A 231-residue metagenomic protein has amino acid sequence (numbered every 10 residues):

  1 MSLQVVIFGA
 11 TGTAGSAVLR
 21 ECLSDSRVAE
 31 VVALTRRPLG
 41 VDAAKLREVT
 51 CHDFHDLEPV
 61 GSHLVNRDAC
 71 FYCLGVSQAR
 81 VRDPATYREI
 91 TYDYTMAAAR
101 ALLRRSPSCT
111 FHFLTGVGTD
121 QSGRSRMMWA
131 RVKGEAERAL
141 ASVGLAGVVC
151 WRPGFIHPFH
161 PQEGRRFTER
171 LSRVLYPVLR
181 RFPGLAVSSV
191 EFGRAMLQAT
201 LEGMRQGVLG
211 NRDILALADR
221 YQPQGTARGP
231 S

Functional and structural regions predicted by a protein language model:
S2-R27: N-terminal Rossmann NAD(P)H-binding glycine-rich loop of SDR-like oxidoreductase domains
Q4, R27-E30, C109-T110, G147: Residues at the starts of beta-strands that form the adenosine-phosphate
V5-V6, G40, K45-R105, D120: NAD(P)H-binding glycine-rich loop region in Rossmannoid oxidoreductase-like domains and their noncatalytic homologs
A17, E21, D25, A97 (+2 more regions): Rossmann-fold NAD(P)-dependent oxidoreductase module
S24, A44, Q121-P223: Oxidoreductase cofactor-interface core, primarily capturing Rossmann-like NAD(P)-dependent enzymes
A33-G40: Short, polar loop motifs at secondary-structure junctions
V76, P84, E89-A130, G134-E135 (+2 more regions): Conserved Rossmann-fold NAD(P)-dependent oxidoreductase catalytic core, especially the SDR/UDP-sugar
